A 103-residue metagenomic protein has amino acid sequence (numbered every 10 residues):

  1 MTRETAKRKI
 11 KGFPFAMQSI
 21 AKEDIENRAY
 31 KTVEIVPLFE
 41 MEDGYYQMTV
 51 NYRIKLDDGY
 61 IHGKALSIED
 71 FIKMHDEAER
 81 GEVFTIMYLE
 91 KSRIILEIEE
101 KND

Functional and structural regions predicted by a protein language model:
M1, Q18, E26, I54-L56 (+4 more regions): Generic low-polarity alpha-helical segments
T2-T49: Structural detector for short beta-strands of small beta-barrel domains
T5, I35, M41, R80-V83 (+1 more regions): Intrinsic disorder/low-complexity segments enriched in polar/small residues
E34, N51-R53, V83-T85: Beta-strand secondary-structure signal
M41-S67: OB-fold (S1/OB) nucleic-acid-binding surfaces
S67-M87: Short nucleic-acid-contacting surface segments enriched for D/E, G, S/T with interspersed K/R
L89-D103: OB-fold/S1-family single-stranded nucleic acid-binding modules
